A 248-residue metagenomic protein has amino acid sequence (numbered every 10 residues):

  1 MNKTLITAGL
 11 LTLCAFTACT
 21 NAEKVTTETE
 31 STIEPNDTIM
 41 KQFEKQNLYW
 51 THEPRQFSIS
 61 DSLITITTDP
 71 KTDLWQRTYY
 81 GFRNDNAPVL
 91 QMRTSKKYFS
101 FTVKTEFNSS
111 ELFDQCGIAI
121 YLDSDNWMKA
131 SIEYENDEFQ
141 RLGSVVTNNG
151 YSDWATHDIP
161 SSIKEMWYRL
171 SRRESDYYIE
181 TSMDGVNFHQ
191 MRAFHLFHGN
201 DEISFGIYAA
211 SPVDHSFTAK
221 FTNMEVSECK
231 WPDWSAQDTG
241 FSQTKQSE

Functional and structural regions predicted by a protein language model:
M1-T4, T20-N21: Positively charged n-region of N-terminal signal peptides that target proteins for export
T4-T7, R93: Hydrophobic alpha-helical segments and their boundary regions
I6-C14: Sec-dependent N-terminal signal peptides
F16-A18: C-terminal motif of bacterial Sec signal peptides marking the signal peptidase cleavage site
E23-E248: Extracellular glycan-recognition regions
